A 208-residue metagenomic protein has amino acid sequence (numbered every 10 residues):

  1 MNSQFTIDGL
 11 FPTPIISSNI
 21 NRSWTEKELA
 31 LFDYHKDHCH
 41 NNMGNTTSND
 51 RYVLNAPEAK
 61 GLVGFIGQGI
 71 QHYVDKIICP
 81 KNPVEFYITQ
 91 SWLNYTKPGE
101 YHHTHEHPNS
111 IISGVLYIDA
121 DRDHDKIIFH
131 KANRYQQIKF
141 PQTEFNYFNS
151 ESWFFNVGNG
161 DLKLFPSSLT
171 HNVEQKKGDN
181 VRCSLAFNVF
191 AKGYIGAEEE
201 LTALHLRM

Functional and structural regions predicted by a protein language model:
M1-K81, A203-M208: Non-heme Fe(II)/2-oxoglutarate
S17, S113-V115, S184-A186: Beta-strand secondary-structure signal
K27-L29, K176, G196-E199: Short conserved micro-motifs at the rims of enzyme active sites and ligand-binding pockets
E58-Q90, K97-I112, I118-D123: Active-site region of the double-stranded beta-helix
N94-L164, A191-A203: Catalytic core of non-heme Fe(II) oxygenases with the double-stranded beta-helix
H102-H105, H171-G178: Short beta-strand His + acidic residue motifs that chelate non-heme Fe in jelly-roll/DSBH and cupin folds
D179-V189: A short alpha/beta connector and helix-capping loop motif
